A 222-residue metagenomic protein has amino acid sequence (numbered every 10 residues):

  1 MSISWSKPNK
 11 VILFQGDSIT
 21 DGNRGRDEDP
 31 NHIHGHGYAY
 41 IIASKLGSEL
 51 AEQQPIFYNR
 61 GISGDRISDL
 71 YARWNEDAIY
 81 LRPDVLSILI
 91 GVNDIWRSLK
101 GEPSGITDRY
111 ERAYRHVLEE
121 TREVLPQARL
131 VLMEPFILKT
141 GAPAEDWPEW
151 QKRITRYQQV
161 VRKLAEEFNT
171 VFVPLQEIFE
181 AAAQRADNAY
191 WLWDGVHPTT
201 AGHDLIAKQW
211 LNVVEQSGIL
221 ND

Functional and structural regions predicted by a protein language model:
S2-H32: Short glycine-rich His-centered loop
W5-P8, I41-I56, D65, D69-D222: Alpha-helical cap/lid subdomain in secreted, periplasmic, or secretory-pathway luminal O-acyl-processing enzymes
G16, G61, E134: Active-site beta-alpha turn of Rossmann-fold NAD(P)-dependent dehydrogenases/reductases
I19-T20, I62-I67: Short active-site-proximal "capping" loops at secondary-structure junctions
R24, I33, F57, G61-I62: Conserved active-site regions of diverse hydrolases
E28-S48: Short catalytic helix/loop segments, enriched in acidic residues and glycine and frequently bearing histidine
